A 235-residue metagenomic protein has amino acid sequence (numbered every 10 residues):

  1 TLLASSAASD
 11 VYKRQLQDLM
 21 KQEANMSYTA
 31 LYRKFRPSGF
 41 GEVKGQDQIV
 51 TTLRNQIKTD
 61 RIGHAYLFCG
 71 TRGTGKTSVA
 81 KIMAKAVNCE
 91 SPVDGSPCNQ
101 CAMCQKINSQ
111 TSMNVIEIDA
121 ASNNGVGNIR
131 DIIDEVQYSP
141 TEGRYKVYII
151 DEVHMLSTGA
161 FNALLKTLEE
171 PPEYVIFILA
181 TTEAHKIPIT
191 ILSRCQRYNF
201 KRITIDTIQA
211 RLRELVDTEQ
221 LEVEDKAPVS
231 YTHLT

Functional and structural regions predicted by a protein language model:
T1-Q15, H233: Single conserved hydrophobic/aromatic residue that forms the stacking wall/gate of nucleotide- or nucleobase-binding
L3-S6, A30, S38, Y231: Generic structural microfeature
L16-R197, T207, R213, D217: P-loop/Walker A NTP-binding region and its immediately flanking N-terminal helices in P-loop NTPase folds
K201: A Lys-centered signature of the CheY-like receiver
L212, Y231-T232: Aromatic/hydrophobic pocket-lining residues that form π-stacking "cages" and hydrophobic walls in ligand
E222-Y231: Short conserved motifs of the RecA-like P-loop NTPase core
